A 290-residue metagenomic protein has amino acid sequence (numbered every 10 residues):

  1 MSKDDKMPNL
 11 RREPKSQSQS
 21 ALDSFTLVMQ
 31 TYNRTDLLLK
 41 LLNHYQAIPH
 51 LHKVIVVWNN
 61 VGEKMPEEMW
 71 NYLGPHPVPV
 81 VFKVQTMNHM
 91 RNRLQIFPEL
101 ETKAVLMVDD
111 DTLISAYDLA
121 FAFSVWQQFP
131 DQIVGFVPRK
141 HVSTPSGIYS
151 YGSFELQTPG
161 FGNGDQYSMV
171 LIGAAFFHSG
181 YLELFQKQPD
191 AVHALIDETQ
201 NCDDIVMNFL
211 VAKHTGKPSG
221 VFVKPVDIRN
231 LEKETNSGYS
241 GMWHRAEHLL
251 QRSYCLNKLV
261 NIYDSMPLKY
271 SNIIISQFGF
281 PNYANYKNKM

Functional and structural regions predicted by a protein language model:
M1-L10, S16-S24, Q30, D36-N43 (+2 more regions): C-terminal catalytic/acceptor-binding lobe
T26, A104-L106: Structural motif
L41-K53: Short, acidic, metal-binding catalytic loop of nucleotide-sugar glycosyltransferases
V54-N59, G135: Short internal beta-strands
W58-E67: A conserved acidic beta->alpha catalytic loop
Q85-N92: A short, glycine-/small-residue-rich helix N-cap motif at loop->alpha-helix starts within glycosyltransferase
L94-A104: Active-site nucleotide-sugar/metal-binding loop of Leloir-type enzymes
F97-P98, V108, T112-I196, Q200 (+1 more regions): Conserved catalytic core of nucleotide-sugar-dependent glycosyltransferases
